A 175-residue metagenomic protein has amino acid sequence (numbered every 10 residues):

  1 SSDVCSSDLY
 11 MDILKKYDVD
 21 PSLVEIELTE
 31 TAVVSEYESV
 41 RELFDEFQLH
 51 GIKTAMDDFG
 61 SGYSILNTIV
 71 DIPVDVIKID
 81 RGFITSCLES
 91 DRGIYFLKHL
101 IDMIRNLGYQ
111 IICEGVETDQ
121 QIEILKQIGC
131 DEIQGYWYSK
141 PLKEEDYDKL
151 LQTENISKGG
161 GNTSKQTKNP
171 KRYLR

Functional and structural regions predicted by a protein language model:
S1-D8: Conserved small/polar residues in nucleotide/adenosyl-binding loops
C5, L23-E38, H50-R175: EAL-family c-di-GMP phosphodiesterase catalytic domain
L9-I13: A short, hydrophobic coiled-coil helix within the histidine kinase transmitter core
K15-D18: Phosphate/pyrophosphate-binding loops at sites that engage ATP/ADP/AMP, CoA/4′-phosphopantetheine, polyphosphate
L43: Conserved functional hotspot residues or short segments at active or partner-binding sites across diverse domains
